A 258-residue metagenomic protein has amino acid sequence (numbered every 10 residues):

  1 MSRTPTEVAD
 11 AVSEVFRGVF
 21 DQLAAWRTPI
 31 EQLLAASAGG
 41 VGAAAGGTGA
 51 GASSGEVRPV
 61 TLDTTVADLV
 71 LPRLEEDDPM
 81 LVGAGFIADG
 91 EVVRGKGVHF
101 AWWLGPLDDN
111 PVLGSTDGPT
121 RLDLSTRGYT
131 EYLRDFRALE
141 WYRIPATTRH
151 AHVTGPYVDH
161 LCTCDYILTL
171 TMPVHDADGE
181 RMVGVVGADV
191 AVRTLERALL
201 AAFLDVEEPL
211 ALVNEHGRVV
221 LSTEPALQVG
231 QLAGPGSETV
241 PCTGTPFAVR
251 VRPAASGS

Functional and structural regions predicted by a protein language model:
M1-G42, G46-R58, Y166-I167: Juxtamembrane extracytoplasmic/periplasmic/luminal helical "stalk" adjacent to the first N-terminal
F20, A24-R27, P59-E75, E196-L200: Short amphipathic alpha-helical segments
P72-R73, M80-E91, E208-L212: Short, hydrophobic-rich beta-strand element in sensory/regulatory alpha-beta domains
L81-T147, S222: Extracellular/periplasmic ligand-sensing ectodomains of membrane signal-transduction proteins
R137-C162, R193-F203: Short, basic/aromatic recognition patches
T163-L199: Conserved beta-strands of PAS-like sensory domains
V190-V219: Solvent-exposed, extracytoplasmic
P225-S258: Extracellular/periplasmic juxtamembrane segments that couple receptor/chemosensory ectodomains to their
